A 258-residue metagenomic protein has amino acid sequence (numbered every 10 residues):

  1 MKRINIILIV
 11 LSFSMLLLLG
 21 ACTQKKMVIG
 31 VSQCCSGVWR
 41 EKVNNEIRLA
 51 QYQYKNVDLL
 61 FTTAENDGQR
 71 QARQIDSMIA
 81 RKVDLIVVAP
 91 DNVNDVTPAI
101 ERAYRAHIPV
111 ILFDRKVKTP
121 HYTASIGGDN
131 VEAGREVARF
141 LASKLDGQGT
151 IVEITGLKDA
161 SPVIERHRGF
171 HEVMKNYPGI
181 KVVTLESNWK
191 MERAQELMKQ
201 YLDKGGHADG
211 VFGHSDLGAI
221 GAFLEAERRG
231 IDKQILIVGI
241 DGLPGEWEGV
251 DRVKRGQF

Functional and structural regions predicted by a protein language model:
M1-I9: Bacterial N-terminal signal peptides that target proteins for export
R3, C22-F258: A residue-level marker of the well-folded mature domains of exported/periplasmic proteins
I9-L18: Bacterial N-terminal signal peptides
